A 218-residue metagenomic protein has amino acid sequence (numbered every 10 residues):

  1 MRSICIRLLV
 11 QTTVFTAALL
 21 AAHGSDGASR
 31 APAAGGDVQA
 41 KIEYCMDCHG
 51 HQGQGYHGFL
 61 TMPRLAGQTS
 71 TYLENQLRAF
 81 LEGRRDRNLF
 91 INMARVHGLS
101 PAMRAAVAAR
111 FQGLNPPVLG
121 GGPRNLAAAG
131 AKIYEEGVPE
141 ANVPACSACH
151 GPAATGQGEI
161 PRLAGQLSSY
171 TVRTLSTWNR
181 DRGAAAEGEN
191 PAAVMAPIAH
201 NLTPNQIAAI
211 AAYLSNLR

Functional and structural regions predicted by a protein language model:
M1-G35, R78, N216-R218: N-terminal export/targeting leaders of redox proteins
H23-I42, Q54-T61, G113-E140: Electrostatic cytochrome c docking/interface patches
A33-G83: The feature marks the first
E43-H51, V107, V143-A153, I210: The canonical Cys-X-X-Cys-His
H49, L81, Y134, H150 (+2 more regions): Protein kinase-like catalytic domain
H57-R64, A79-G122, Q157-R162, R182-R218: Axial heme c-ligation environment in periplasmic c-type cytochrome domains
T61-Q68, C149, R162-Y170: Short cysteine/histidine-rich metal-coordination sites, predominantly Zn2+-binding motifs
T174-T177: Consensus positions within tandem repeat domains that build extended binding/scaffold surfaces
